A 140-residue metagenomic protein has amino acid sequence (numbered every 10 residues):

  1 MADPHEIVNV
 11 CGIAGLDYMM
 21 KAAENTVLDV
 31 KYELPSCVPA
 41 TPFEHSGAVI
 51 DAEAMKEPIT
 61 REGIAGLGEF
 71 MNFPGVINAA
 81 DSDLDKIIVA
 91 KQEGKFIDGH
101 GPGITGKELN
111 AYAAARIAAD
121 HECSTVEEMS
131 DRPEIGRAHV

Functional and structural regions predicted by a protein language model:
M1-G94: Divalent-metal coordination cores built from histidine and acidic residues
E69-H139: Active-site core of metal-dependent hydrolases
